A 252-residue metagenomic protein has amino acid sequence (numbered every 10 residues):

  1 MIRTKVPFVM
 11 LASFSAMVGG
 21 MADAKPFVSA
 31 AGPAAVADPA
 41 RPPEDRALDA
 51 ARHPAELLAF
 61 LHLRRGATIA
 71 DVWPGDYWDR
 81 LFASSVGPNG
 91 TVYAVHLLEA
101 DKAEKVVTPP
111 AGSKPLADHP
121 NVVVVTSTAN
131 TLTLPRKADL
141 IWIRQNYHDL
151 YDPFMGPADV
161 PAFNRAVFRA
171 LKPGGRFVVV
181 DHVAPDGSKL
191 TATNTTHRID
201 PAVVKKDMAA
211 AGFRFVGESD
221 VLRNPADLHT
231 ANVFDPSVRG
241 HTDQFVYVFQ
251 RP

Functional and structural regions predicted by a protein language model:
G32-F60, R64: Class I SAM-dependent methyltransferase Rossmann-like catalytic core, especially the SAM/SAH-binding loop
R65-G75: Conserved class I S-adenosyl-L-methionine
G66, P88-N89, L171-F177: Short glycine-dipeptide loop
P74-T131: Class I SAM-dependent methyltransferase SAM/SAH-binding core
A83-S84, A158-P173: A short glycine-rich, Lys/Arg-flanked "PGG" loop and its adjoining helix->strand segment in the class I
L132-I141, Q145: A short acidic, Gly/Pro-enriched loop at the edge of an enzyme's catalytic core that lines a small-molecule cofactor
L190-V216: Conserved Class I S-adenosyl-L-methionine
L228-P252: Core SAM-dependent methyltransferase catalytic element
